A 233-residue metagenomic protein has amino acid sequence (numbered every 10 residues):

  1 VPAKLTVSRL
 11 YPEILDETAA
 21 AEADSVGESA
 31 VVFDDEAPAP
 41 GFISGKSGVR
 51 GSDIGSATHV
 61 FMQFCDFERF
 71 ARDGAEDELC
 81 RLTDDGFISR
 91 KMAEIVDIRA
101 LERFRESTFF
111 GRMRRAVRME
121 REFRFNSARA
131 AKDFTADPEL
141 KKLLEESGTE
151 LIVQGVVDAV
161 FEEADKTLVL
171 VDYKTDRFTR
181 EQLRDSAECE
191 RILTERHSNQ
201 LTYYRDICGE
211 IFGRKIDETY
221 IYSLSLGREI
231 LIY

Functional and structural regions predicted by a protein language model:
V1-Y233: Structural signature of nuclease core domains in nucleic-acid processing machines
